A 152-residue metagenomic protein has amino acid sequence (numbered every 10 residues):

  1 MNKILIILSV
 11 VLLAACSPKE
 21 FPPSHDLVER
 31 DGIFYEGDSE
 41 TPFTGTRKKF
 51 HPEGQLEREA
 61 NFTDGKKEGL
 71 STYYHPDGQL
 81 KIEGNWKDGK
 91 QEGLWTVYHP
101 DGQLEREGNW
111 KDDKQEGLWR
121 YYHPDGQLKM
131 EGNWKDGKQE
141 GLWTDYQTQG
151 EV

Functional and structural regions predicted by a protein language model:
I4-L13: Sec-dependent N-terminal signal peptides
A14-V152: Glycine/tyrosine- and acidic-biased, solvent-exposed loop/turn segments at the edges of beta-strands
